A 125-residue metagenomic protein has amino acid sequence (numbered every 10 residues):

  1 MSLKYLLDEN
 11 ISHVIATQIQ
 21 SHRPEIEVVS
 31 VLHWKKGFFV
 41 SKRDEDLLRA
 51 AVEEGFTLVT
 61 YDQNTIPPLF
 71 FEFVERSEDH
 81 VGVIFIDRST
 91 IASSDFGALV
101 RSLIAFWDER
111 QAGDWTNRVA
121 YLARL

Functional and structural regions predicted by a protein language model:
L3-E9, H13-L32, E45-L48, P68-L125: Acidic, PIN/NYN-like endoribonuclease modules and their adjacent C-terminal/linker elements
D8, F39-V40: Charged, low-complexity surface patches
L32-F39: Short beta->alpha junction loops
D44, A51-V52, F56-F71: Acidic, metal-binding active-site segment of PIN/NYN-like and related structure-specific nucleases
